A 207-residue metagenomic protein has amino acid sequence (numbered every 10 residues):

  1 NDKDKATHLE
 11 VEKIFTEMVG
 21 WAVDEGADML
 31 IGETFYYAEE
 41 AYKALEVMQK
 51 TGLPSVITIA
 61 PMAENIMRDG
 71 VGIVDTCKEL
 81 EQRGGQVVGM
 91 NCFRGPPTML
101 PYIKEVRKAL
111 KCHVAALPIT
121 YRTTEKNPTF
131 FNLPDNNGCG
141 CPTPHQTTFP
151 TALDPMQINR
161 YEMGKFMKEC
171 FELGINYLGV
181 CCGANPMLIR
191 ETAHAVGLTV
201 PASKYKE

Functional and structural regions predicted by a protein language model:
N1-E207: Domain-level signal for soluble alpha/beta catalytic cores
